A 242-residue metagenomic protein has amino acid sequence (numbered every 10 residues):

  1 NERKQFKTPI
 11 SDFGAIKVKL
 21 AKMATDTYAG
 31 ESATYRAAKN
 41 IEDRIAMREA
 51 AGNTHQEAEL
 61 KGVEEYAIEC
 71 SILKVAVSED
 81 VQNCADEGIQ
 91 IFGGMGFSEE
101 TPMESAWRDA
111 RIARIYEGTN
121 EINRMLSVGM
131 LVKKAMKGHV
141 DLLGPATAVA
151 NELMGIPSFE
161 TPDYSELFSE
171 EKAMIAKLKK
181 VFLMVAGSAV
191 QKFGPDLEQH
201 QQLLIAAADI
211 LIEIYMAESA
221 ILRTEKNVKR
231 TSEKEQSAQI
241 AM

Functional and structural regions predicted by a protein language model:
N1-M242: Flavin-dependent oxidoreductase catalytic core characteristic of acyl-CoA dehydrogenase/oxidase-like enzymes
